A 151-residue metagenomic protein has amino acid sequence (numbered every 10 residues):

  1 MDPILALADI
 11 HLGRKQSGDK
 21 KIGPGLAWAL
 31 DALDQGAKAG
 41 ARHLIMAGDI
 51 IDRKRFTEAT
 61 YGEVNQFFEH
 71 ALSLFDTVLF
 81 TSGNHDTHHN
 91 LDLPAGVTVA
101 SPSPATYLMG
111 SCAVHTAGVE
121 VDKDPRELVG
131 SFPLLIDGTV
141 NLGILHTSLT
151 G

Functional and structural regions predicted by a protein language model:
M1-E63: N-terminal active-site segment of His-dependent metallophosphoesterases
H43, K54-G151: His/Asp/Glu-rich metal-coordinating catalytic cores of metallo-dependent phosphodiesterases/hydrolases acting on
